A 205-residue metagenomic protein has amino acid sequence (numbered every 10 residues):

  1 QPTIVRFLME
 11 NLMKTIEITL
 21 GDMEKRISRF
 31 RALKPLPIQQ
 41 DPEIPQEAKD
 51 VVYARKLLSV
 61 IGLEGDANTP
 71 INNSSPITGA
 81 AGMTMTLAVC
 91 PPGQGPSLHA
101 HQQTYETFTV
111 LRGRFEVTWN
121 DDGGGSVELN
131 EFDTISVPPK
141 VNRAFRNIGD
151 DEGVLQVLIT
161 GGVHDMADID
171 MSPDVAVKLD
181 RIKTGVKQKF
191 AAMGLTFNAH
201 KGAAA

Functional and structural regions predicted by a protein language model:
P2: Cationic, low-complexity basic patches in intrinsically disordered or flexible, solvent-exposed regions
R6-G82, K187-A205: A short, N-terminal "cap"/entry segment at the start of jelly-roll beta-barrel domains of the cupin/DSBH fold
N11-I16, A144-A205: Double-stranded beta-helix
D66-N73, T86-H101: Conserved short histidine dyad/triad with adjacent acidic residue
N73-G79, P96-Q102, W119, S126-E128 (+1 more regions): Short histidine-centered beta-strand/loop micro-motifs that create catalytic or ligand/metal-coordination sites
G95-S97, E116, D133-I135, P139-F145: Histidine-centered metal-chelating micro-motifs
Q103-E116: Glycine- and acidic-residue-biased ligand/ion/polar-headgroup-sensing regions
D121-P138: Short acidic-glycine-tyrosine-enriched beta hairpin
